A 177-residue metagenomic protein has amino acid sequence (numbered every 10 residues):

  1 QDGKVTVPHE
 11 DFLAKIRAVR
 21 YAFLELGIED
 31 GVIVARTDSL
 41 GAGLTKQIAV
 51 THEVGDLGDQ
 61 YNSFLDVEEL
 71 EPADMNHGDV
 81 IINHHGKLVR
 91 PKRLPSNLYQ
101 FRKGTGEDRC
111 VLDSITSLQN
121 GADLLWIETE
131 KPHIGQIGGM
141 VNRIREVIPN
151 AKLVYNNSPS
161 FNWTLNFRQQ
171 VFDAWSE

Functional and structural regions predicted by a protein language model:
Q1-F161, L165-E177: Alpha/beta enzyme core
